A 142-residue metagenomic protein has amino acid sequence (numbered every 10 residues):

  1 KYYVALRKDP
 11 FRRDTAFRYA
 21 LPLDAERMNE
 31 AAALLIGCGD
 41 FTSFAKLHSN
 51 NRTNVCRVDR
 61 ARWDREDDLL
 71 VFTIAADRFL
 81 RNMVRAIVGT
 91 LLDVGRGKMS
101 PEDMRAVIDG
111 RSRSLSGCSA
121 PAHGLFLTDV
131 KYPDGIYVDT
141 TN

Functional and structural regions predicted by a protein language model:
K1-N142: Structured-RNA-binding interfaces characteristic of tRNA pseudouridine synthases
